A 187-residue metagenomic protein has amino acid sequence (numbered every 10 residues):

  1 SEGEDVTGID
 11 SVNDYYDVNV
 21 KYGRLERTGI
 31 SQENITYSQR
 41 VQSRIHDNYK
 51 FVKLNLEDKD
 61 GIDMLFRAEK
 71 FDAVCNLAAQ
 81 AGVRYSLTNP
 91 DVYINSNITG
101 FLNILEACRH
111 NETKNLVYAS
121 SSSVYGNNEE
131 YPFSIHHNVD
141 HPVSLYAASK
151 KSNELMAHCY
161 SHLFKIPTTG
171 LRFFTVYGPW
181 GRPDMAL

Functional and structural regions predicted by a protein language model:
S1-V176: N-terminal Rossmann-like NAD(P)+-binding domain of SDR-like oxidoreductases, especially those catalyzing
P179-L187: Substrate-binding strand-loop-helix patch in Rossmann-like NAD(P)-dependent oxidoreductase/epimerase domains
